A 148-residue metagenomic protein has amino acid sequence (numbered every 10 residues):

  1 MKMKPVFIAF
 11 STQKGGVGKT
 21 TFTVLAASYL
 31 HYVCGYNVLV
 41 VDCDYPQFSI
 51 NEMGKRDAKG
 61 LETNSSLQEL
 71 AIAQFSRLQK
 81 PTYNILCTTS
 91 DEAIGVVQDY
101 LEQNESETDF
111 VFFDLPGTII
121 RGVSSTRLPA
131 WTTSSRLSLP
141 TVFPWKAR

Functional and structural regions predicted by a protein language model:
M1-R148: P-loop NTP-binding core
